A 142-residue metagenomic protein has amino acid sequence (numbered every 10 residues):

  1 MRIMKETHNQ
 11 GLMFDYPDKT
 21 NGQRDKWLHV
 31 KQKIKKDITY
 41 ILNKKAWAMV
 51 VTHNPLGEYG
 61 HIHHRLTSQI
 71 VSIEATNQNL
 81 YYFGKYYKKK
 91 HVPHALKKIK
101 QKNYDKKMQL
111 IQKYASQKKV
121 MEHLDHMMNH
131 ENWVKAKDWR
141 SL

Functional and structural regions predicted by a protein language model:
M1-T76: Active-site beta-strand->loop->alpha-helix modules in alpha/beta enzyme cores, enriched in Gly/His/Asp(Glu)
N9, K44, N77-L142: The feature marks non-catalytic terminal segments
